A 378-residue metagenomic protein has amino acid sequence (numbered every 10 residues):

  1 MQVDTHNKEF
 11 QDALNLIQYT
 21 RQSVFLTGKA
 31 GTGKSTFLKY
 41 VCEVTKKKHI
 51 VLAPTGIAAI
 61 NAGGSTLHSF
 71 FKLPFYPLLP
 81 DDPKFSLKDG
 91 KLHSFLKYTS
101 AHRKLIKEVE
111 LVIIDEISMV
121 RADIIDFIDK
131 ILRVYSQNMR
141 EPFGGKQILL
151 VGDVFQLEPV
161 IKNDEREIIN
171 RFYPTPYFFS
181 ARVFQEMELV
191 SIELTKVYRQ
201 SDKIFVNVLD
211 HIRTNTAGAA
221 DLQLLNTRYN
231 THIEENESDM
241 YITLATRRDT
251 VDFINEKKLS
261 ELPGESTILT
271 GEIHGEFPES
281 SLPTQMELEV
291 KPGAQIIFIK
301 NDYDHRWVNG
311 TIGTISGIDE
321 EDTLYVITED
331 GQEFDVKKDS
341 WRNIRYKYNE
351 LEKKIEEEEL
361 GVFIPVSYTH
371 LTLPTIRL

Functional and structural regions predicted by a protein language model:
M1-L373, R377: Conserved ATP-binding/catalytic motifs of P-loop helicase motor domains
